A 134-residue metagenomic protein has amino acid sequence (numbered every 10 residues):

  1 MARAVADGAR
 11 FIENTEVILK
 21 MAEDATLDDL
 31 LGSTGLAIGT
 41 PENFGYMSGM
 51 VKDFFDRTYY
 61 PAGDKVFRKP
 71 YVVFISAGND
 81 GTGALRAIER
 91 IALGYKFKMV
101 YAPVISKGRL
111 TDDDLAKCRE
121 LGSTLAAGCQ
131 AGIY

Functional and structural regions predicted by a protein language model:
M1-K65, V100, D112, A116-Y134: N-terminal beta1-alpha1-beta2 submodule of the flavodoxin-like/Rossmannoid cofactor-binding fold
R68-R119: Short, glycine-/small-residue-rich phosphate/pyrophosphate-handling segment
